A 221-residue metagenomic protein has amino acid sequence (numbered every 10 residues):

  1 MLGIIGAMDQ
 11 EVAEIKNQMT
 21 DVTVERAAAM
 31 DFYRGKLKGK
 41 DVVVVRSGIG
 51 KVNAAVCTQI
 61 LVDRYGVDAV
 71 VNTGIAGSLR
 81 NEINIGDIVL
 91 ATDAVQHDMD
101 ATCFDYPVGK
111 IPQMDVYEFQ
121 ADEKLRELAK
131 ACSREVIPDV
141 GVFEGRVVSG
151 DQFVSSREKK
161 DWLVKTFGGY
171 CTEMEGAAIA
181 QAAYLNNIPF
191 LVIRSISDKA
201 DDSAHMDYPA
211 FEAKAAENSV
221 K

Functional and structural regions predicted by a protein language model:
M1-Q59, Y65: N-terminal short beta-loop-beta anion/metal-coordinating cradle
V43-S47, R146-V148, I193: Active-site-proximal beta-strand elements of phosphoester/diester hydrolases
I60-R64, E82-I83, Q181-P189: Alpha-helix C-terminal capping segments
D68-A69: Structural motif
L79-F167: Mid-sequence, gly/pro-rich, charge-dense loop/helix-turn segments that line enzyme active sites
Q152-K199, H205: A C-terminal functional module that forms or caps the active site or interfaces directly with catalytic machinery
A200-K221: His/Asp/Glu-rich mid-to-C-terminal helical/loop segments that flank catalytic regions of hydrolases
